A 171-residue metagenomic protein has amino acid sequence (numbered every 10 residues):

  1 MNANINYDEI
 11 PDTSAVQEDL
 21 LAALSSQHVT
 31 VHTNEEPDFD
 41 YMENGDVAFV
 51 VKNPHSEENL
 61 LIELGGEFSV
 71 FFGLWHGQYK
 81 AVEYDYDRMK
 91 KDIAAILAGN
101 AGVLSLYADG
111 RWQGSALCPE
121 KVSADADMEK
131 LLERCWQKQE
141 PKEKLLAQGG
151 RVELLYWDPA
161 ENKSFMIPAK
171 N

Functional and structural regions predicted by a protein language model:
M1-G45: N-terminal domain-onset segments
Y7-P11, A15, D19, K80 (+3 more regions): Alpha-helix boundary/N-cap detector
V31-F68: Amphipathic, interaction-prone secondary-structure segments
G45, G110, E161-N162: Intrinsic-disorder/low-complexity loop/linker signature
F49, A81, G114, C118 (+1 more regions): Intrinsically disordered, low-complexity, compositionally biased regions/tails
N53-R88, E129-N171: Intrinsically disordered, low-complexity regulatory segments enriched in Ser/Thr/Pro and charged residues
E83-Q139: Amphipathic protein-protein interaction modules
